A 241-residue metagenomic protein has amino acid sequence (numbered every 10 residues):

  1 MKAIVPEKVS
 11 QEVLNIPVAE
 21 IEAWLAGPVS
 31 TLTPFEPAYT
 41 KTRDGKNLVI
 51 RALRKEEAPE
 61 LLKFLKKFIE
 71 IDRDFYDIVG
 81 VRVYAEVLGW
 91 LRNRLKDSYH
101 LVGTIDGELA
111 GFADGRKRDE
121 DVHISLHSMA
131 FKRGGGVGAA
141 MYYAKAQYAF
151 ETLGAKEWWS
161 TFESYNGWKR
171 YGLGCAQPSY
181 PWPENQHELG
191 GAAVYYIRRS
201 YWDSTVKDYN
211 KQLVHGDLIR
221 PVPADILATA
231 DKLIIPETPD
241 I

Functional and structural regions predicted by a protein language model:
K2-E56, V214-D240: Conserved N-terminal entry element of GNAT/NAT acetyltransferase domains
I50-K55, L65-H123, H127-A130: A conserved beta-strand-loop-helix scaffold within acyl/acetyltransferase catalytic domains
K67-W90, V206-I241: Flexible, substrate/cofactor-facing loop regions flanked by secondary structure within enzyme catalytic domains
G135-F150: Conserved acetyl-CoA-binding loop-helix of GNAT-fold acetyltransferases
A146-F162: A contiguous pocket-lining binding segment that forms or flanks enzyme active sites
W158-L173: Conserved beta-strand-loop-alpha-helix junction that forms the acyl-donor binding cleft
T161-F162, A176-I197: Conserved catalytic-core motifs of GNAT/GCN5-like acyltransferases
L189, S200-D203, P236-E237: A conserved mid-domain beta-alpha-beta active-site/ligand-binding segment of alpha/beta enzyme cores
